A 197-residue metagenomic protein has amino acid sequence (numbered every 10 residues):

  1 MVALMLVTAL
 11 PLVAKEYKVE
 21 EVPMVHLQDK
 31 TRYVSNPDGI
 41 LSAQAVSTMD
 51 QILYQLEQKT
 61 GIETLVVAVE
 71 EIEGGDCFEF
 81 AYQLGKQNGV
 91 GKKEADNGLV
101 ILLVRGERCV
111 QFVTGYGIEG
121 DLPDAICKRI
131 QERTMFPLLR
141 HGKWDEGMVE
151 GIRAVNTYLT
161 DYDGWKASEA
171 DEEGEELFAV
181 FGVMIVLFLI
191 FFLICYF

Functional and structural regions predicted by a protein language model:
M1-A9: Bacterial N-terminal signal peptides
A14-F181: Folded, non-transmembrane soluble domains that reside on the lumenal/extracytoplasmic side of membranes
F178-F197: Selective detector of the "anchor" transmembrane alpha-helix that sits immediately C-terminal
